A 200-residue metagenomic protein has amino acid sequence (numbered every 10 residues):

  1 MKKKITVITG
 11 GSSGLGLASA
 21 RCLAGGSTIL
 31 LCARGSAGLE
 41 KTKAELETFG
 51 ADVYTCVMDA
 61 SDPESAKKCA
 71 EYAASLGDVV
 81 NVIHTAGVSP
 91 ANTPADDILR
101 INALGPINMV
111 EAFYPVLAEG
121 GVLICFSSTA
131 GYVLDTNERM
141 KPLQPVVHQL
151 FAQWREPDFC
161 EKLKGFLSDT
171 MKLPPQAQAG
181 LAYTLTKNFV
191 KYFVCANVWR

Functional and structural regions predicted by a protein language model:
G10-S13: Conserved glycine-rich cofactor-binding loop
G26-K41: Conserved glycine-rich Rossmann-like NAD(P)H-binding loop of the short-chain dehydrogenase/reductase
T48-P63: Rossmann-fold cofactor-recognition segment
S61-L76: Conserved Rossmann-fold cofactor-binding substructure of NAD(P)-dependent oxidoreductases
C69, M109-F113, L117, F193-V194: Hydrophobic positions on the long internal alpha-helix of Rossmann-like NAD(P)-dependent oxidoreductase domains
I83-P90: Conserved NAD(P)H cofactor-binding loop of Rossmann-fold oxidoreductase domains
P90-N92, V122-W199: Catalytic loop of short-chain dehydrogenase/reductase
